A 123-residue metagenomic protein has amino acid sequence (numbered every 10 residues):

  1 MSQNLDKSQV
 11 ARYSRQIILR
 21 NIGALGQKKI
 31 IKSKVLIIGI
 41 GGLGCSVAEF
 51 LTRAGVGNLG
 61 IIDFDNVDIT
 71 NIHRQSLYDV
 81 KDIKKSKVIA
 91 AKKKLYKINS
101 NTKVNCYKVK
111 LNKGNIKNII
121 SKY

Functional and structural regions predicted by a protein language model:
M1-Y123: Adenine nucleotide-associated cytosolic modules
